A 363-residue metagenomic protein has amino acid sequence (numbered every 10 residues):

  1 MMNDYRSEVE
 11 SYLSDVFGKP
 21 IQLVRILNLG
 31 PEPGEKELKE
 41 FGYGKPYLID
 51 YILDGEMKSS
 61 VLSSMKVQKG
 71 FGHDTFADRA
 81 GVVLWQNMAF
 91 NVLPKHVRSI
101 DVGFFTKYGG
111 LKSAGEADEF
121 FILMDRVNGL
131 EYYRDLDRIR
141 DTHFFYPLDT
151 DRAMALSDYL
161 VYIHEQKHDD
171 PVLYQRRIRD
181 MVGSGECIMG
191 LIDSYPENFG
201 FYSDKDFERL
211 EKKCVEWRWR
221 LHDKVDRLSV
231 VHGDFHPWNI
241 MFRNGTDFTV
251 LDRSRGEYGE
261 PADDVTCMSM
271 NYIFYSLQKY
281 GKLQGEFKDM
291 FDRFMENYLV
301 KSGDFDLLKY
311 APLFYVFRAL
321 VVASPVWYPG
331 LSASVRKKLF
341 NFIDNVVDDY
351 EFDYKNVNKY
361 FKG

Functional and structural regions predicted by a protein language model:
M1, F120, D125-V127, V161 (+3 more regions): Active-site catalytic-loop/activation-segment of kinase and kinase-like phosphoryl-transfer enzymes
M1-G42, L48-S60, K69-D78, V92-S99 (+4 more regions): Regulatory N- and C-terminal appendages and interdomain linkers associated with kinase/kinase-like NTP transferase
G34-L38, G42-K45, D50-S184: Conserved ATP-binding subdomain of kinase catalytic cores across diverse folds
K36-M57, V61, I163, V215-D263: Active-site acidic catalytic loop and adjacent metal/ATP-binding pocket of ATP-dependent phosphoryl transfer enzymes
Y43-K45, A155-L160, L313-P325, F340: P-loop NTPase catalytic cores that bind/hydrolyze ATP
V67-Q68, D125-F145, E165, M189-G200 (+3 more regions): A glycine-centered beta->alpha junction motif in the catalytic cores of kinase/phosphotransferase enzymes
A262-S302, V316-S334: Active-site activation/catalytic loop segments of kinase-like enzymes and analogous catalytic loops in related
G303-Y315: All-alpha amphipathic helical-bundle segments outside canonical DNA-binding/catalytic cores that form hydrophobic
